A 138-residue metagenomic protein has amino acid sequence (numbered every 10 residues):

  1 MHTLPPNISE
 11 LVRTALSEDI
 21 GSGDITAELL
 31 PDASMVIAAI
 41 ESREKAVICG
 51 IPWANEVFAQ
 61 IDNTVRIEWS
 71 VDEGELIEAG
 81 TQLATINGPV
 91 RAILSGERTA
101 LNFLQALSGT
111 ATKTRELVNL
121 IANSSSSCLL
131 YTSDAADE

Functional and structural regions predicted by a protein language model:
H2-S133: Acidic/glycine-rich phosphate/pyrophosphate-binding loops and surrounding catalytic core that coordinate Mg2+
D134-E138: A short, hydrophobic C-terminal helix/tail in secreted or cell-surface proteins
